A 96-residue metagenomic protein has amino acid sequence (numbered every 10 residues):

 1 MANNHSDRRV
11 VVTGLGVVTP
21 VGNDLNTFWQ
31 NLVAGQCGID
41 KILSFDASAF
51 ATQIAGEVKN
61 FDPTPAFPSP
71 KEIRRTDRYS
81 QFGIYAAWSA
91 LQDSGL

Functional and structural regions predicted by a protein language model:
M1-L96: Conserved "HGTGT" condensation-loop signature of ketosynthase/thiolase-family condensing enzymes that catalyze
